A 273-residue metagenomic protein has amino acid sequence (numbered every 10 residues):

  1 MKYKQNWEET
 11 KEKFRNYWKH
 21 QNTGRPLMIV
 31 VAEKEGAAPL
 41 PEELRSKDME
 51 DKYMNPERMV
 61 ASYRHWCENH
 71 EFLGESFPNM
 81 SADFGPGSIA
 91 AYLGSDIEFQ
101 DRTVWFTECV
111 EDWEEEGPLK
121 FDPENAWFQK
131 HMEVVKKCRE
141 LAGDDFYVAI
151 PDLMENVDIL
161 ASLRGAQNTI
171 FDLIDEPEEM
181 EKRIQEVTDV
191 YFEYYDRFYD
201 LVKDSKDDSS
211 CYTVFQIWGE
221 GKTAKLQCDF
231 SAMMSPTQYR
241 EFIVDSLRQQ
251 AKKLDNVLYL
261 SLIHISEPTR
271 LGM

Functional and structural regions predicted by a protein language model:
M1-A38, E42-L44, W66, L73-F77 (+3 more regions): Active-site loop segments of alpha/beta catalytic cores
E43-L44, D48, C109-E115, T269: Short, solvent-exposed coil/turn linker segments
M49-M59, E116-F128, M132: Basic, amphipathic N-terminal segments that precede the first structured/catalytic domain
Y53-P56, R102-T107, D172-E176, A251: Glycine-rich loops and low-complexity Gly/Arg-rich segments that provide flexible linkers or classic glycine-based
P56-Y92: Membrane helical hairpin/interfacial module
A61-S62, C109-W113, E178-R183: Short C-terminal domain-edge/linker segments immediately following a structured domain
S81-E115: A contiguous, low-structure linker/loop signature
